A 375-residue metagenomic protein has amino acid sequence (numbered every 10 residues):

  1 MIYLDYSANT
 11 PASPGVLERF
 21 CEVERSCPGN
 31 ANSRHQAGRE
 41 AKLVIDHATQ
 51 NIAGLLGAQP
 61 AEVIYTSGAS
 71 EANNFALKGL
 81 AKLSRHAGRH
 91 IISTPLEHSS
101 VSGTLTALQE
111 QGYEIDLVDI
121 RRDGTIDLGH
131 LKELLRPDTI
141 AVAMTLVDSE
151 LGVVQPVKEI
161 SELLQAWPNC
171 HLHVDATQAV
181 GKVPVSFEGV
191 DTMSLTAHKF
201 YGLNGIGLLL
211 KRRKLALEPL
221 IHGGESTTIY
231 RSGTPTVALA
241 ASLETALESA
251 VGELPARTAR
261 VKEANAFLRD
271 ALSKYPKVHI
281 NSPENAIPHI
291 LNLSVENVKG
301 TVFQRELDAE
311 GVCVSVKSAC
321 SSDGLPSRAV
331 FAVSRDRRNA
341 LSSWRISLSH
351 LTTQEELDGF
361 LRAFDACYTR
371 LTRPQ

Functional and structural regions predicted by a protein language model:
M1-Q375: Pyridoxal 5′-phosphate
